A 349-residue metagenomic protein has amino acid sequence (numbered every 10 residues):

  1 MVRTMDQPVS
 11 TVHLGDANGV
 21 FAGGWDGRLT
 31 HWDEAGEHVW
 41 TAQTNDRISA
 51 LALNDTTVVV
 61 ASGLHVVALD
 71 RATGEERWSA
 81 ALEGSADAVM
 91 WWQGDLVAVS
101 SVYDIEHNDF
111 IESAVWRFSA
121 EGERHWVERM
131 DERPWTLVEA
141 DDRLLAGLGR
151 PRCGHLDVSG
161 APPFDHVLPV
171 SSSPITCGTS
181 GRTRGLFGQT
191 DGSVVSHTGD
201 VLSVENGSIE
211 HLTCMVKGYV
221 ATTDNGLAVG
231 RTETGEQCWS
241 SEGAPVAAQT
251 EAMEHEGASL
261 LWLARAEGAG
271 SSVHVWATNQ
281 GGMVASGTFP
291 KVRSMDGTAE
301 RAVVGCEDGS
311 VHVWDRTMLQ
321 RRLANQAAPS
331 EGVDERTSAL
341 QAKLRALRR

Functional and structural regions predicted by a protein language model:
M1-M5, G36-A42, E75-A80, G122-E128 (+4 more regions): A short beta-strand motif characteristic of beta-propeller blades
V2-T30, A42-A50: Beta-strand-rich domains and repeat architectures in extracellular enzymes and scaffolds, especially beta-propellers
Q7-H13, N45-N54, L82-Q93, R129-D141 (+5 more regions): Repeated scaffold domains used in trafficking and secretory/extracellular systems, primarily beta-propellers
A22, V60, A98-V99, A146 (+4 more regions): Residue position within the beta-strands of beta-propeller blades
D26, L64, V102-D104, R150 (+5 more regions): Residue-level signature of beta-propeller blades and closely related beta-rich strand-turn architectures in secreted
T30, V67-A68, W116, G154-H155 (+4 more regions): WD40 beta-propeller blade core
V60-A61, I105-E112, A266-S271: Short, solvent-exposed loop/turn segments at conserved positions within beta-propeller repeat blades
F289-R349: Blade-level signature of beta-propeller repeat domains, shared across WD40, Kelch, NHL, RCC1 and BNR/Asp-box propellers
